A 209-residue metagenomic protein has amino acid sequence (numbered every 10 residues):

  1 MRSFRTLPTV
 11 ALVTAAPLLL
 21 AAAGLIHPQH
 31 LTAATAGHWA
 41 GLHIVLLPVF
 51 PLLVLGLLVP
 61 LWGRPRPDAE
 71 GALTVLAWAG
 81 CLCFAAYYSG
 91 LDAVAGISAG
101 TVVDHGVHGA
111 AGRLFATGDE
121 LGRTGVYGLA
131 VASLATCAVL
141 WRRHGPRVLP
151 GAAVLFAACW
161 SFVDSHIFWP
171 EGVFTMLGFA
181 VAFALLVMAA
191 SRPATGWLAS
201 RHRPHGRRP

Functional and structural regions predicted by a protein language model:
M1-H202, R208-P209: Hydrophobic, aromatic-enriched alpha-helical segments typical of multi-pass transmembrane helices
